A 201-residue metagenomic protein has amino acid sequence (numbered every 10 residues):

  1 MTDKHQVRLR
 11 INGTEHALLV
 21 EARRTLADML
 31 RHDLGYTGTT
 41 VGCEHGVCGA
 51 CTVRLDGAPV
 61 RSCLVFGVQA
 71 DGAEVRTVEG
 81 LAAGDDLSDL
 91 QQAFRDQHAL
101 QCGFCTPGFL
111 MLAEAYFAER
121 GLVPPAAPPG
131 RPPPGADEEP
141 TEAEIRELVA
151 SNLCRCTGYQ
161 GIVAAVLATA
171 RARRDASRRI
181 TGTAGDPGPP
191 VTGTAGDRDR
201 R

Functional and structural regions predicted by a protein language model:
M1-R201: Signature of N-terminal electron-transfer/Fe-S-associated modules in redox systems
